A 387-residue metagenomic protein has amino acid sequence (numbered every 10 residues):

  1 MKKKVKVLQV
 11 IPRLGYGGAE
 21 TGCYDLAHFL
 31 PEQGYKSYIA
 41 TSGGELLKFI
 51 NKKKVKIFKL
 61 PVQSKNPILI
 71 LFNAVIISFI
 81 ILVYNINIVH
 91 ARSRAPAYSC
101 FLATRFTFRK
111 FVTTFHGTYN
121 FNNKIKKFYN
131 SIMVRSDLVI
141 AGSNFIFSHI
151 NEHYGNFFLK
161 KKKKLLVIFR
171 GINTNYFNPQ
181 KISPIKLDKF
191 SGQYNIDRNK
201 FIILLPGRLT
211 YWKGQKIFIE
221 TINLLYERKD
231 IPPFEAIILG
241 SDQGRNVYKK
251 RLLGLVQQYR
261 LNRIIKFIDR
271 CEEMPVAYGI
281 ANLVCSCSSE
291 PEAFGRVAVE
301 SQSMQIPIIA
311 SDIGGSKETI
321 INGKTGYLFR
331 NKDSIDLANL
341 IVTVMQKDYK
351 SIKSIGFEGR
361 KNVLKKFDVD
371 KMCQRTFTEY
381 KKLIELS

Functional and structural regions predicted by a protein language model:
E20-D25, F201-E227, K250, I335 (+1 more regions): A conserved mid-protein helix/loop that constitutes part of the nucleotide-sugar donor-binding site
A91-A97, F115: Short His-centered aromatic/hydrophobic patch
R105, F111-N144, S148, L159: A conserved, positively charged/aromatic
S136-V167, I172-F177: A short, active-site helix/loop in glycosyltransferases that binds the activated sugar's phosphate group
G192, D336, T343, K350-K366 (+2 more regions): A short, well-ordered alpha-helix in the C-terminal region of glycosyltransferases
G244-K249, L261-C271, A277, Y327-L328: Active-site donor-binding acidic/aromatic loop of nucleotide-activated sugar and phosphosugar transferases involved
P307-A310, I320: Short hydrophobic beta-strand element within catalytic cores of glycosyltransferases and related nucleotide-activated
N322-G323, Y327-S334, T343-Y349: Conserved acidic donor-binding segment of nucleotide-sugar-dependent glycosyltransferases
